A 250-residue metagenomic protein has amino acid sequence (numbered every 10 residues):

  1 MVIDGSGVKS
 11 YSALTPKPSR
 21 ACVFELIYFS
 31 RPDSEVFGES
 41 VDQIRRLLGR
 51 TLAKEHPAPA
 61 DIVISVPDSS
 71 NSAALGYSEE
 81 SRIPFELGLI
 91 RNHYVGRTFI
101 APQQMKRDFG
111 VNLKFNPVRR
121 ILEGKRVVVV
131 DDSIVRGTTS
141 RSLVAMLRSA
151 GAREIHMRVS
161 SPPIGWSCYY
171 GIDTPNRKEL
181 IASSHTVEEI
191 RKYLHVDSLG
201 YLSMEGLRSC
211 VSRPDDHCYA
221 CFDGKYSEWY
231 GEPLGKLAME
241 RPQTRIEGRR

Functional and structural regions predicted by a protein language model:
V2-R250: PRPP-associated nucleotide enzymes
